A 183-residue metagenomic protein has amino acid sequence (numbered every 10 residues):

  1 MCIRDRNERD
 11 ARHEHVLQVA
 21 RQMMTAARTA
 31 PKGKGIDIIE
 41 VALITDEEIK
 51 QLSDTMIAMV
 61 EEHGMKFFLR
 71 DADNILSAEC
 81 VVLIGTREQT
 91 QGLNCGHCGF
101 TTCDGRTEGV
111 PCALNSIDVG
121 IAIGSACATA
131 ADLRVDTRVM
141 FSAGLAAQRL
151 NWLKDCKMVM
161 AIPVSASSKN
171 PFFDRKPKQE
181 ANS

Functional and structural regions predicted by a protein language model:
R4-S183: Acidic, surface-exposed loops and disordered segments
